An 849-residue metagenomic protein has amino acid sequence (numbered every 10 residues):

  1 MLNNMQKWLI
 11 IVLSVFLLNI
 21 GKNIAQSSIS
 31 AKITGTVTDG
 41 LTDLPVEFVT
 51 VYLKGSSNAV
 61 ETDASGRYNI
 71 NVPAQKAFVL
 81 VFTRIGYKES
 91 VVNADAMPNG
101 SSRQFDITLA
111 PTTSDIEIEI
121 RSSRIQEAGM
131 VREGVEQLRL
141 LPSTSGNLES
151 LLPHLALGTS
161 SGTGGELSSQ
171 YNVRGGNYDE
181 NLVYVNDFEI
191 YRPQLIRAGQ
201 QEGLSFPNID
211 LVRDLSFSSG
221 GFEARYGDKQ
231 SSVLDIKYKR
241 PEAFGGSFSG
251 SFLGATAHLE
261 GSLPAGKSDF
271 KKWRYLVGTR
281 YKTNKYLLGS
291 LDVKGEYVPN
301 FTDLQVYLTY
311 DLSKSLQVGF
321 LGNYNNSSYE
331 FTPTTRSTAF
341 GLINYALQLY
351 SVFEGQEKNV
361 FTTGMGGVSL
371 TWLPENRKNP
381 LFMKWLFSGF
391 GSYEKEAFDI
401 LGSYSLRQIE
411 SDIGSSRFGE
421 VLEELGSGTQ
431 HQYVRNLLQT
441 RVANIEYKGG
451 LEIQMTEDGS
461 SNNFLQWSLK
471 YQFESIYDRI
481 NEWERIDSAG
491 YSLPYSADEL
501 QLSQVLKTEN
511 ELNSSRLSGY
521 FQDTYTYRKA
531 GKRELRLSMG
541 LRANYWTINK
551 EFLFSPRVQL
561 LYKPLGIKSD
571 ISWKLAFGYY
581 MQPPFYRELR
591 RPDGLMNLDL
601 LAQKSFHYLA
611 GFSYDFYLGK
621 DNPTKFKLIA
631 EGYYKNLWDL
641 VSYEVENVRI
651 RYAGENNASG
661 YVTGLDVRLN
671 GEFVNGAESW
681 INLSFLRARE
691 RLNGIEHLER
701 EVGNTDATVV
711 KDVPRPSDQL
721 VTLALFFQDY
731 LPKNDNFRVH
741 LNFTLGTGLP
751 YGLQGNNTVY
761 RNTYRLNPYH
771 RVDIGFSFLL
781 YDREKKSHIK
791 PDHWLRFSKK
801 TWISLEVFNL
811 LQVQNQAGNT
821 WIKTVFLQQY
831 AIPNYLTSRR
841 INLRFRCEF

Functional and structural regions predicted by a protein language model:
I24-E117: Periplasm-facing N-terminal accessory domains of Gram-negative outer-membrane beta-barrel systems
K88, D95-R103, R124-F222, V233 (+1 more regions): Periplasmic N-terminal accessory/gating domains of Gram-negative outer-membrane beta-barrel systems
S247, L253-T283, V293-P333, K358-M383: Transmembrane beta-barrel wall of Gram-negative outer-membrane proteins
D311-N326, Q356-N549: Face-selective signature of the C-terminal outer-membrane beta-barrel domain
T335, L342, Y562-L609, G632-E655 (+2 more regions): Surface-exposed extracellular loop regions of Gram-negative outer-membrane beta-barrel proteins, predominantly
K384-G389, K395-I400, A602-E672, I803: Membrane-embedded beta-barrel scaffold of Gram-negative outer-membrane proteins
Y527-G531, Y634-N636, E655-L753, R846: Gram-negative outer-membrane beta-barrel transporters
T744-Q754, F778-F849: C-terminal beta-signal and adjacent terminal beta-strands/loops of Gram-negative outer-membrane beta-barrel proteins
